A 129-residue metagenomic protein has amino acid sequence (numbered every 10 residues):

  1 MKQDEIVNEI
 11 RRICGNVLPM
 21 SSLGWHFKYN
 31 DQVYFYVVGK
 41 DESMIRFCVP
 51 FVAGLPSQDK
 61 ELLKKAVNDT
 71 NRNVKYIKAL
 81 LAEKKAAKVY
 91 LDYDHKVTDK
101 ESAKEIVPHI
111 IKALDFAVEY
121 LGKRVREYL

Functional and structural regions predicted by a protein language model:
M1-Y36, R72-A82: Charge-rich, low-complexity N-terminal segments
Q3, V7, P56-L63, V107: Generic alpha-helical secondary structure
L23-Y29, I45-F47, V89-L91: Generic recognition of long tandem-repeat/solenoid scaffolds
D31, F51-A53, H95-V97: Non-catalytic surface loops within mature trypsin-like serine protease
F35-G54: A short acidic-to-branched-hydrophobic micro-motif
Y36, P56, K100-S102: Intrinsically disordered, low-complexity acidic/polar segments
C48-D92: Short, internal acidic amphipathic alpha-helical interface segments that mediate docking to partner proteins
L63-V74, H95, D99-L129: Ampiphathic alpha-helical segments that act as solvent-exposed interaction surfaces
